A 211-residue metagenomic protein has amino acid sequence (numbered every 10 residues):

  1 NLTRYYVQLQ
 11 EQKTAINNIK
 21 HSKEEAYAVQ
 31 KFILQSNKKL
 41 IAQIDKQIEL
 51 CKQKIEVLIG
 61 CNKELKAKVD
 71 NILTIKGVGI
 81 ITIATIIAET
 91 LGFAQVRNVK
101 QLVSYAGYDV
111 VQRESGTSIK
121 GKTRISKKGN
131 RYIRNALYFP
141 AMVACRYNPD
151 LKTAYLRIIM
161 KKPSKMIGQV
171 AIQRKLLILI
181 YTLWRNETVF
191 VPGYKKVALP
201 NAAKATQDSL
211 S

Functional and structural regions predicted by a protein language model:
N1-S211: A detector of single, family-specific signature residues that are central to catalytic or substrate-handling motifs
